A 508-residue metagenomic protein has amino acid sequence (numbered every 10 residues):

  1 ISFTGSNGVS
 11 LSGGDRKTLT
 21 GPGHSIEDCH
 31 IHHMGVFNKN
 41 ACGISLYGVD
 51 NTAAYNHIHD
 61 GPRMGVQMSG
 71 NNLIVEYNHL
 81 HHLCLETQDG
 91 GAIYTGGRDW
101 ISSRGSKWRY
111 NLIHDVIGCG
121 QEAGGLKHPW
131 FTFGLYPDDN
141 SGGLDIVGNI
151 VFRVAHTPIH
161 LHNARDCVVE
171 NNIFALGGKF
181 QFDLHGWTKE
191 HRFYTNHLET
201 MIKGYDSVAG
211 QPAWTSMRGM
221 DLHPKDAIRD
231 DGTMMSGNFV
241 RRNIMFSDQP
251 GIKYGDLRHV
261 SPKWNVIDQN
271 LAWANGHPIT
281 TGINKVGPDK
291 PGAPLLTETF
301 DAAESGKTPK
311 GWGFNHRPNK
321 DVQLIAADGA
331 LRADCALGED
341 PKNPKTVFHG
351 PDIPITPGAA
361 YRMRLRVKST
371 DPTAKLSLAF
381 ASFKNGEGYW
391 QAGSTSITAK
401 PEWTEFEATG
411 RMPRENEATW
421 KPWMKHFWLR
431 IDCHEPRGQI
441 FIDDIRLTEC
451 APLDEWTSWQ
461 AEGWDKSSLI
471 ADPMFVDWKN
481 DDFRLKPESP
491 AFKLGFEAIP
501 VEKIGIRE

Functional and structural regions predicted by a protein language model:
S2-P288, D432-R437, T448-G463: Glycine- and acidic/polar-rich repeat regions and solenoidal domains
G232, P288, T457-E508: C-terminal accessory segments
I252, P309-G311, P344-F348, D371-K384 (+1 more regions): Beta-strand acidic-aromatic groove motif in beta-rich domains, primarily in extracellular
K290-C335: Extracellular glycan-recognition surfaces and repeat-rich motifs
A302-S305, R364-P372, G410-P413: Solvent-exposed strand-to-loop "edge" motifs in beta-rich extracellular domains
R332-R362, S377-T395, W428-R430: Secreted extracellular polysaccharide-interacting domains
K375-A381, E407-R446: Extracellular beta-strand ligand-recognition surfaces/modules
S396-T404: Short proline/glycine- and polar residue-rich coil/turn motifs
